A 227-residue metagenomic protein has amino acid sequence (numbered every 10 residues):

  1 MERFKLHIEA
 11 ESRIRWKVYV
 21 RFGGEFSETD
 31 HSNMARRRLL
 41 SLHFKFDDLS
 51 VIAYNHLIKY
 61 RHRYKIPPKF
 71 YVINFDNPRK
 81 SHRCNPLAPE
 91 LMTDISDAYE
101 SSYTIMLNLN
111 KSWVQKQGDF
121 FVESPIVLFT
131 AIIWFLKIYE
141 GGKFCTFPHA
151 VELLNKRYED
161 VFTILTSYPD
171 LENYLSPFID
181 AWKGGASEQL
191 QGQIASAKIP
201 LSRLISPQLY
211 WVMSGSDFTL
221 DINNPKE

Functional and structural regions predicted by a protein language model:
S41-H43: Generic low-complexity, intrinsically disordered segments
K45-E227: P-loop NTPase motor domains
